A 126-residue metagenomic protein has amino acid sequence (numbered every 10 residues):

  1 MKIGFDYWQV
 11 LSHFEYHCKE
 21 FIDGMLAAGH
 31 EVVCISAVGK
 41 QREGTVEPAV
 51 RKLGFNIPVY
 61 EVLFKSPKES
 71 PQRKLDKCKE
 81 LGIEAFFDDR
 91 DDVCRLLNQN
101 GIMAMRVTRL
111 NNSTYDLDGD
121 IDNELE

Functional and structural regions predicted by a protein language model:
M1-E69: Alpha-helical substrate-recognition element adjacent to the catalytic core
E43-E126: C-terminal cap/substrate-recognition subdomain and adjoining C-terminal extension of metal-dependent phosphatase-like
